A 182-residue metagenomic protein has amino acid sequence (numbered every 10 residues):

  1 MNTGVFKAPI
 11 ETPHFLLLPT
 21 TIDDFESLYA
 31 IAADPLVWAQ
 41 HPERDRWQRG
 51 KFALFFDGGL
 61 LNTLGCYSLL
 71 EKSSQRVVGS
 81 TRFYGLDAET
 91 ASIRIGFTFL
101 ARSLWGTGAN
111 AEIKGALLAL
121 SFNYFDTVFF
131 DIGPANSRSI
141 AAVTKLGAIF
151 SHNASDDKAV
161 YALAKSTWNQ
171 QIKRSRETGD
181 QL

Functional and structural regions predicted by a protein language model:
M1-G106, G115, L120, T127 (+2 more regions): GNAT-family acyltransferases
A109-N110: Glycine-rich acyl-CoA binding loop
A135-H152: Conserved active-site alpha-helix within GNAT-family acetyltransferase domains
